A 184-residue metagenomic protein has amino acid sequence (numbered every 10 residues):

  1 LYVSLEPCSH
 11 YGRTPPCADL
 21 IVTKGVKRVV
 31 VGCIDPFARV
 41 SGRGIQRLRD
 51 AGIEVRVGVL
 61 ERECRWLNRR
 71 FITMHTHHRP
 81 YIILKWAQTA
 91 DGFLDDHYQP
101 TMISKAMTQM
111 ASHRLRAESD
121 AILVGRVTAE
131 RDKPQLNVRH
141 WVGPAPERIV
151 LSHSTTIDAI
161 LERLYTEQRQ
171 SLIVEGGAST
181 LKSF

Functional and structural regions predicted by a protein language model:
L1-L5: A short, small-residue-rich loop immediately preceding and capping a beta-strand
Y11-F184: Zinc-dependent deaminase
